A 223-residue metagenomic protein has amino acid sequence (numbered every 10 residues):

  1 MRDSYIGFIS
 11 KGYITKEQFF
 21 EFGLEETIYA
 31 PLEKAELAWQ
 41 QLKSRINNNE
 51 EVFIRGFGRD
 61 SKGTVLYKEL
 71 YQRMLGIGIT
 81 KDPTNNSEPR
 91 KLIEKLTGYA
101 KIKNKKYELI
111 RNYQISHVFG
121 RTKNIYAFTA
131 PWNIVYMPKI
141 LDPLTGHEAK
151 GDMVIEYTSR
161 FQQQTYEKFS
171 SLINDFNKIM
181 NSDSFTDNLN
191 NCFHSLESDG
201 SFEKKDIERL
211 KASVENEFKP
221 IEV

Functional and structural regions predicted by a protein language model:
M1-T84, M153-Y157: Mixed-charge, low-complexity interaction segments
I6, E21, Q72, R90-T97 (+4 more regions): Generic detector of well-ordered alpha-helical segments enriched in charged/polar residues, highlighting helical
L24, Y29, N47, G76 (+8 more regions): Generic surface-pattern signal
L75-L109: Short N-terminal edge-element motif at the start of the domain
K95-Y136, D142-A149: Histidine-centered nuclease catalytic patch
N124, P138, G151, I155-T158 (+2 more regions): Short, structured coil/loop segments at alpha-helix boundaries
A127-T129, L144-T186: Polybasic, low-complexity binding patches
K178-V223: C-terminal, well-folded lobe of enzymatic/effector domains
